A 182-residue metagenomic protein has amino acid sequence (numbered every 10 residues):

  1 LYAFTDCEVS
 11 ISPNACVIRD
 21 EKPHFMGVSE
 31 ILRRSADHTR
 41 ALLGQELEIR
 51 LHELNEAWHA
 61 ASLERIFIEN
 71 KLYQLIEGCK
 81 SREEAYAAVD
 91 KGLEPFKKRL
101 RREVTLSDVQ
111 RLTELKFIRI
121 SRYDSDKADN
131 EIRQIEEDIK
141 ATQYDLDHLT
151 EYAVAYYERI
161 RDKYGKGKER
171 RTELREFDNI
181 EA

Functional and structural regions predicted by a protein language model:
Y2-A182: C-terminal interaction appendages of subunits in large macromolecular complexes
